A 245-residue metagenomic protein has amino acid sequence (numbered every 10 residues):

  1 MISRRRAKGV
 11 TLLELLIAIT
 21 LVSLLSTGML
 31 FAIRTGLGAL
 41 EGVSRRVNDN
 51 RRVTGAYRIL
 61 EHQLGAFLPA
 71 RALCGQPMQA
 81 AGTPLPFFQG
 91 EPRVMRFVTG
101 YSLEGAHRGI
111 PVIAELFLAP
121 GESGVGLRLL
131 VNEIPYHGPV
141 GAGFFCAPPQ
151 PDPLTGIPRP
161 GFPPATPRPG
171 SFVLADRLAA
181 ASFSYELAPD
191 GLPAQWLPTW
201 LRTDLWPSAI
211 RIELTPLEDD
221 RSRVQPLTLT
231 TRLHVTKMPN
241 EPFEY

Functional and structural regions predicted by a protein language model:
M1-I33: N-terminal single-pass transmembrane signal-anchor helix
A7-L16, D49, A114, G161-P164: Short charge-dense sequence patches
R34-G143: Extracytoplasmic beta-strand-rich oligomerization domains located immediately C-terminal to a leader/signal peptide
A72-S102, P164-R168, F172, R177 (+1 more regions): Low-complexity, Gly/Pro-rich coil/beta segments used as flexible assembly/activation regions
L127-P153, D220-Y245: Low-complexity, S/T/G/P-rich flexible repeat/linker segments used as non-globular hinges and stalks within
I134-Y185: A short, charged
F172-Y245: Short linear sequence signals and composition-biased patches located at protein termini or domain-edge surfaces
